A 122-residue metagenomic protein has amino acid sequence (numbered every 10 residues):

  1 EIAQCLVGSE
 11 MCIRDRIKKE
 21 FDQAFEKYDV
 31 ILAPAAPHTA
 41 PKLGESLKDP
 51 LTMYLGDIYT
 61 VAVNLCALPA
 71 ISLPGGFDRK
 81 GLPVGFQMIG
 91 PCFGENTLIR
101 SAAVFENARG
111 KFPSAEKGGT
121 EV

Functional and structural regions predicted by a protein language model:
E1-G8, C12-I13: Single conserved hydrophobic/aromatic residue that forms the stacking wall/gate of nucleotide- or nucleobase-binding
S9, K19-D22, L65-V122: Structural helix-boundary/capping segments
S9, T39-D57: Short, surface-exposed loop/helix-turn segments at secondary-structure junctions that function as lids/hinges flanking
R14-Y28: Acyltransferase
A36: Short glycine-/small-residue-rich Rossmann-like dinucleotide-binding loops
